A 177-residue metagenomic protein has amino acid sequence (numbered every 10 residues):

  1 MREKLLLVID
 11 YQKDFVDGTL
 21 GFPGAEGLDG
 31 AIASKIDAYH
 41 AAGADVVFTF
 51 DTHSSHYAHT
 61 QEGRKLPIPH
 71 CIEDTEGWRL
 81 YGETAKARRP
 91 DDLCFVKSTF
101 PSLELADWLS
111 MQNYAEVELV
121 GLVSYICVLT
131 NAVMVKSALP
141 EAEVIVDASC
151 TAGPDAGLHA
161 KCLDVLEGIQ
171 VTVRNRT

Functional and structural regions predicted by a protein language model:
M1-L5, A31-A42, R64, I68-T177: Active-site-adjacent betaalpha module
R2, T19-Y39, G43-H53: A short alpha/beta connector and helix-capping loop motif
L6-L7, D14: Compositionally biased, intrinsically disordered low-complexity segments enriched in polar/proline residues
L7-I9, F50, V120: Active-site flanking residues adjacent to catalytic metal/cofactor-binding acidic residues
Q12, T52-H53, V123, T151: Catalytic metal-binding/acid-base residues of hydrolase active sites
Q12-G18: Short acidic, Gly/Ser-rich segments with clustered Asp/Glu that frequently serve as metal-coordination loops in enzyme
Y57-Q61: Metal-dependent catalytic neighborhoods of phosphoester/phosphodiester hydrolases
